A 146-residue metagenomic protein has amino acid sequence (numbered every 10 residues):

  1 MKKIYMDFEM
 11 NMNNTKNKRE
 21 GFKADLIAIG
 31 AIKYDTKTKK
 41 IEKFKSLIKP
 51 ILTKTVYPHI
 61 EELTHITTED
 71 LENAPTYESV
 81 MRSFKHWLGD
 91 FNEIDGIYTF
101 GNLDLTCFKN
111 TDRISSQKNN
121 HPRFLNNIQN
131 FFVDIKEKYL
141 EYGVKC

Functional and structural regions predicted by a protein language model:
M1-T38: Entry/capping segment at the start of metal-dependent catalytic domains with acidic active-site entry clusters
F8, K16, P58-D70: Amphipathic repeat-derived elements
F22-L26, K33-T64, L88-C146: Metal-dependent phosphoesterase core characteristic of DEDDh/y 3'-5' exonuclease domains
E62-F84: Metal-dependent phosphoesterase signature
